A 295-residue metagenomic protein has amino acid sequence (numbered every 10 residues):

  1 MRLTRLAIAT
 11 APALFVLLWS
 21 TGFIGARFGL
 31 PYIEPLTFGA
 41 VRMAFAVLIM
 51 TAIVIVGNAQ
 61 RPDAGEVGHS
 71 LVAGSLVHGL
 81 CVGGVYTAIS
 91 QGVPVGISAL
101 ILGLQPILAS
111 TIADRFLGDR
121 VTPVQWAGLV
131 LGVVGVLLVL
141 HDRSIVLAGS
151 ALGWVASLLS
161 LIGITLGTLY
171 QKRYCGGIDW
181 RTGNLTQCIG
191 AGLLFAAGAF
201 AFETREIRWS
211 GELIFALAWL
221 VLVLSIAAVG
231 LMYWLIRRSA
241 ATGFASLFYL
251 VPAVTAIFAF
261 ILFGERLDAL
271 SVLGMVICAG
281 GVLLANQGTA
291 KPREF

Functional and structural regions predicted by a protein language model:
M1-A40, V146-R173, A191-L193, R293-F295: Glycine-/small-residue-enriched transmembrane alpha-helix faces in small-molecule transporters and effluxers
L18, G22-F23, T51-L102, S110 (+2 more regions): Specific transmembrane alpha-helical segments of multi-pass solute transporters/efflux pumps, especially DMT/EamA
I24-Y32, T87-Q91, L140-S150, A199-A216 (+1 more regions): Membrane-interface helix termini and inter-helical loops of multi-pass transporters
P31-L80, P106-I112, I162-G167, L185-E203 (+2 more regions): Transmembrane alpha-helices of multi-pass small-molecule transport proteins
G39-V41, S98-L104, Y170-L193, S225-I261: Helix-helix packing/entry segments at the starts of transmembrane helices
I49-R61, Q105-V130, A253-V272: C-terminal transmembrane-helix exit sites in multi-pass transporters
M50, V121-D142, F195, Y249 (+2 more regions): Hydrophobic transmembrane alpha-helices of multi-pass small-molecule transport proteins
G65-G74, V121-V133, G153-W154, I178-C188: Cytoplasmic-side transmembrane-helix entry/capping segments in multi-pass membrane proteins
